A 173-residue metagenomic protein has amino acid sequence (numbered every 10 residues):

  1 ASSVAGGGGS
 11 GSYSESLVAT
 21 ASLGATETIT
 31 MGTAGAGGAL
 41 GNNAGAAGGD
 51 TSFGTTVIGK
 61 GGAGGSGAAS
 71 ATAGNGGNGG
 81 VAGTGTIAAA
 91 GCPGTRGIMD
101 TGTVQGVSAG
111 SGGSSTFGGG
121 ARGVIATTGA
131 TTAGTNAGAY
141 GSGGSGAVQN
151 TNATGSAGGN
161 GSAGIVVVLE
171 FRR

Functional and structural regions predicted by a protein language model:
A1-G54, G144-V168: Glycine-rich strand-loop-strand elements at beta-sheet edges
S10, A39, T72-T84, S111-S114 (+2 more regions): Collagen-like Gly-X-Y triplet repeats in extracellular proteins
G54, G106, A126, A139-G143 (+1 more regions): Beta-strand-rich, repetitive solenoid scaffolds
I58-N136: Acidic, glycine-rich loop-and-strand cores that form catalytic or ligand-binding grooves in diverse globular domains
A121-N150, T154-A157: Extended, basic/helix-rich recognition subdomains
